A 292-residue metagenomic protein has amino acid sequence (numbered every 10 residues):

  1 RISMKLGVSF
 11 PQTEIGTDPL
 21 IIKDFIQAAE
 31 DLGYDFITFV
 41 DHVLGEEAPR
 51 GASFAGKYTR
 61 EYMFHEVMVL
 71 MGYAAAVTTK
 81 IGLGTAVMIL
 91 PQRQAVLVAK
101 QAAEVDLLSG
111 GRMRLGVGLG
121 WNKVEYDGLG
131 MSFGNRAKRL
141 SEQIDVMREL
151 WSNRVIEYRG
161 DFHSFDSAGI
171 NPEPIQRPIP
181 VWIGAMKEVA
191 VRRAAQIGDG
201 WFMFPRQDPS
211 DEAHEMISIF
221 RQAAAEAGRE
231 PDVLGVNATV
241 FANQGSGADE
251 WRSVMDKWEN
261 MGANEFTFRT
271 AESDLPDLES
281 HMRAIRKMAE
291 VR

Functional and structural regions predicted by a protein language model:
R1-R292: Active-site-adjacent structural elements that line small-molecule/cofactor binding pockets in enzymes
